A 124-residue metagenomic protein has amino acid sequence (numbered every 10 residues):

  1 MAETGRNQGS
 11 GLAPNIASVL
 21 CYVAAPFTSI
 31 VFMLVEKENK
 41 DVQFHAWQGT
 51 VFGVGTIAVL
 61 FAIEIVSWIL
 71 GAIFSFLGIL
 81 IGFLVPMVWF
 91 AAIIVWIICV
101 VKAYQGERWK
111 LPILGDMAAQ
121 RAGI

Functional and structural regions predicted by a protein language model:
M1-G55, V101-I124: Membrane-interface extramembranous regions at the lipid-water interface
A17-V35, Q48-C99: Hydrophobic alpha-helical transmembrane segments in multi-pass membrane proteins
